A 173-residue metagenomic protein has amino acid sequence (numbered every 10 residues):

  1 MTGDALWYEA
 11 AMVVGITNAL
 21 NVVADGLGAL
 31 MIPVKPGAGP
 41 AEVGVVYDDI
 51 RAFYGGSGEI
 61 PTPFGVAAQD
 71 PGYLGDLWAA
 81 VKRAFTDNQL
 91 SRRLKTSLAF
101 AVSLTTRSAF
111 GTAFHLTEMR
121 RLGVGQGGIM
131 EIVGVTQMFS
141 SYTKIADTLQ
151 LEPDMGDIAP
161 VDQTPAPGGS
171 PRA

Functional and structural regions predicted by a protein language model:
M1-A173: Hydrophobic alpha-helical segments
